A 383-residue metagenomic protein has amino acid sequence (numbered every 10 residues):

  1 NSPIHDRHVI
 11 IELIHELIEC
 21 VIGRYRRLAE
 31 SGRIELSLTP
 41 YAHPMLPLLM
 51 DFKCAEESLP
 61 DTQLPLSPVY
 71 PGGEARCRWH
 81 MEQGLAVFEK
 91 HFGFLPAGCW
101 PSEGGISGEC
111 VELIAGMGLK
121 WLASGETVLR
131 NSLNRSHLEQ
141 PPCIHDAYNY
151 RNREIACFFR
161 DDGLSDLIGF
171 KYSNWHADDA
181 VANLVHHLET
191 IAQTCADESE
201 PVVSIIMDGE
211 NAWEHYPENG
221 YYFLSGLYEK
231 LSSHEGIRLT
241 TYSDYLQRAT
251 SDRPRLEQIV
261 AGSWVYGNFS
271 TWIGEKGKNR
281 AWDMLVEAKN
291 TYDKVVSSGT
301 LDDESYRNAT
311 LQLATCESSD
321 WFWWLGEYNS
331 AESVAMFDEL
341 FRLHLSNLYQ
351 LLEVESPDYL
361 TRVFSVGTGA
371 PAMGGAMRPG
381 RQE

Functional and structural regions predicted by a protein language model:
N1-I4: Extended, charge-enriched "interface" segments that sit outside catalytic cores
I18-R27, Q83-A86, G105-C110, I114 (+1 more regions): Short alpha-helical segments and helix-capping/turn motifs at coil-helix boundaries
E19-W100, R153-S173, E200, S204: Metal-dependent polysaccharide deacetylase catalytic core of the NodB/CE4 family, i.e., the active-site-bearing domain
E30, H91-F92, G108-A123, Y150 (+1 more regions): Short, surface-exposed basic-aromatic patches at helix termini and helix-loop junctions that form
P47-D51, S102-A115, S132-S136, E214-G220 (+2 more regions): A short acidic (Asp/Glu
E56-R78, A115-A156: Acidic, His- and aromatic-enriched active-site or binding-groove loops in soluble protein domains that engage sugars
F94-I106, G209-A212, S330: Conserved short loop/turn motifs at secondary-structure junctions
H137-E383: Active-site and substrate-binding clefts of carbohydrate-active enzymes
